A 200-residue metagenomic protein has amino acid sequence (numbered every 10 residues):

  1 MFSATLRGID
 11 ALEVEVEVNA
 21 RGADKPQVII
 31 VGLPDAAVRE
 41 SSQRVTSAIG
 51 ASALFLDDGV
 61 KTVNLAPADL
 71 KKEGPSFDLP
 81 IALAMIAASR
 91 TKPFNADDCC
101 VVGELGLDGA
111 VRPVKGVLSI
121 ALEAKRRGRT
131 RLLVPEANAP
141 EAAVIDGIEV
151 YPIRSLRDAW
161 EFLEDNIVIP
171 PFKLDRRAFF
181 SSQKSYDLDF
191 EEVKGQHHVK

Functional and structural regions predicted by a protein language model:
M1-K200: Peripheral, non-AAA+ core regions of ATP-driven protein-machinery
